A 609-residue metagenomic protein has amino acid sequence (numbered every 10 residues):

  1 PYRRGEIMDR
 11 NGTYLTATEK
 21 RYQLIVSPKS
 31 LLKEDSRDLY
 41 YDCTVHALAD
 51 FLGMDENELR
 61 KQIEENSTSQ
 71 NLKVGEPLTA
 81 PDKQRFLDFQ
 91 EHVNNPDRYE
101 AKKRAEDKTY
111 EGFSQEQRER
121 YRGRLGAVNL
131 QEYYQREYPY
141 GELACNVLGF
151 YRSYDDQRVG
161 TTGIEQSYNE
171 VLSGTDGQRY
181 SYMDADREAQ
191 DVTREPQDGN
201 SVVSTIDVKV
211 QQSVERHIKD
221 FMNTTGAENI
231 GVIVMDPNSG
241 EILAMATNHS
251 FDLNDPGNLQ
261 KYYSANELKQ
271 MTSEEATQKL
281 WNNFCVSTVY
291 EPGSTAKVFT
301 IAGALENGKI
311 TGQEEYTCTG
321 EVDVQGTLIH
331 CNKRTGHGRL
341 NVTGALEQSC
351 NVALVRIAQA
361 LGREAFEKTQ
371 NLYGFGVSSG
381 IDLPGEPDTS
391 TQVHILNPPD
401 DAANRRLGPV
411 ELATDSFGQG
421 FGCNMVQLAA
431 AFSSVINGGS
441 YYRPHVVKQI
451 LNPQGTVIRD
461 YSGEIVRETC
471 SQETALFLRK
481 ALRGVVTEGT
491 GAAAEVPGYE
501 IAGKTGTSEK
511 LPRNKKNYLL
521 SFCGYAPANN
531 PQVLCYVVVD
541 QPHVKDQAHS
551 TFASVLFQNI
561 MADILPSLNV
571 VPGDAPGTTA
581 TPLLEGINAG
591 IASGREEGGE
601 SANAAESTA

Functional and structural regions predicted by a protein language model:
Y2-G53, Q90: Juxtamembrane extramembrane loops of integral membrane proteins
I7-T16, V214, V232-L243: Short, glycine-anchored, charge-dense loop/turn motifs used at functional sites
T16, Y22, Y182-T193, I206 (+4 more regions): Beta-lactam-recognizing serine transpeptidase/beta-lactamase-like catalytic domain environment
D38, H46, D50, E64-G199 (+2 more regions): Small/polar-residue-rich segments within soluble enzyme cores
E58-S69, E228-S239, T317-T319, G385-T389 (+2 more regions): Acidic/histidine-enriched alpha-helical segments
D155-M183, N229-G257, F366: Carboxylate/His-rich catalytic cores and anion/metal-binding grooves
R187-I230: Conserved, well-ordered alpha-helix/loop/beta-strand core segments that scaffold catalytic motifs
T456-S462, S554-T608: Short, gly/Ser/Thr-rich active-site loops of penicillin-recognizing serine hydrolases
